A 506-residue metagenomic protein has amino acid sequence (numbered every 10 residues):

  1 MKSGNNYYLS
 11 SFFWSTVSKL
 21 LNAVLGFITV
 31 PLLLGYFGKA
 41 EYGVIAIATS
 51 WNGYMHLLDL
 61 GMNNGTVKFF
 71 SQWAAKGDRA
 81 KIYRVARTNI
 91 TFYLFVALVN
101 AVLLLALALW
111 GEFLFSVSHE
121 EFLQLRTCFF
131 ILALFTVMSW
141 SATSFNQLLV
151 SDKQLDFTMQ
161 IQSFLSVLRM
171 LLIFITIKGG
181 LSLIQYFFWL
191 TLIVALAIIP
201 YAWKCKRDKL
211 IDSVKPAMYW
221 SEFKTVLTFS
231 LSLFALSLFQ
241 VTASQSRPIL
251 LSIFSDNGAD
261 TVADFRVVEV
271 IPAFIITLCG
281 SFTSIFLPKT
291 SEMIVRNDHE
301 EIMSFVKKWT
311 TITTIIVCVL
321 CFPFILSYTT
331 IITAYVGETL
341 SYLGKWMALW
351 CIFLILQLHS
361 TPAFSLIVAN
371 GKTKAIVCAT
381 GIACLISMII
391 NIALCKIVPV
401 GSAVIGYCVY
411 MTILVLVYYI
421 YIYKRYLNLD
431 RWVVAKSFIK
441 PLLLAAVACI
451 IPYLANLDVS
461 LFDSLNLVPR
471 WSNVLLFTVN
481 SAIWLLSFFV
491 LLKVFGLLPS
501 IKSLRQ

Functional and structural regions predicted by a protein language model:
M1-L25, A80-T91, L123-L125, C205 (+4 more regions): N-terminal membrane topogenesis motif
M1-Y8, I184, Y201-S244, K289-S304 (+1 more regions): Interhelical loop/hinge segments that connect adjacent transmembrane helices in multipass membrane
N6-Q72, A101-L105, F135, M170 (+3 more regions): Signature of the first transmembrane helix
S10-G26, W189-Y201, C205, W220-E292 (+5 more regions): Transmembrane helical elements of multi-pass membrane transporters/channels
L25-E41, F113-S116, L238-F274, E292-M293 (+2 more regions): Helix-terminus/linker motif at the lipid-water interface of multi-pass membrane proteins
V30-G53, V85, L183-F188, S221-F229 (+5 more regions): Interfacial/gating helices of multi-pass transporter permease domains
L60-K76, V150-S151, K209-I211, V268 (+2 more regions): Helix-loop junctions and terminal segments of transmembrane helices in multi-pass membrane transport/translocation
Y426-V434, Y453-Q506: Membrane-proximal transmembrane or re-entrant/amphipathic helices at the cytosolic face
